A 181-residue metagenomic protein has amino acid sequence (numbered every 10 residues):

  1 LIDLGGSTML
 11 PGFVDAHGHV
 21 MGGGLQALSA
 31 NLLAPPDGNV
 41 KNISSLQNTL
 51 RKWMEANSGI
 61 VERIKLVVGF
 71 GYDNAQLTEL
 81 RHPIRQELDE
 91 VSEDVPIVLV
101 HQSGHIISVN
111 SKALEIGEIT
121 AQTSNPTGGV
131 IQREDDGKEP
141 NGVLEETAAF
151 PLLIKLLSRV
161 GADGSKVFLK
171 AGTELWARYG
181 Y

Functional and structural regions predicted by a protein language model:
L1-Y181: Divalent metal-binding segments
